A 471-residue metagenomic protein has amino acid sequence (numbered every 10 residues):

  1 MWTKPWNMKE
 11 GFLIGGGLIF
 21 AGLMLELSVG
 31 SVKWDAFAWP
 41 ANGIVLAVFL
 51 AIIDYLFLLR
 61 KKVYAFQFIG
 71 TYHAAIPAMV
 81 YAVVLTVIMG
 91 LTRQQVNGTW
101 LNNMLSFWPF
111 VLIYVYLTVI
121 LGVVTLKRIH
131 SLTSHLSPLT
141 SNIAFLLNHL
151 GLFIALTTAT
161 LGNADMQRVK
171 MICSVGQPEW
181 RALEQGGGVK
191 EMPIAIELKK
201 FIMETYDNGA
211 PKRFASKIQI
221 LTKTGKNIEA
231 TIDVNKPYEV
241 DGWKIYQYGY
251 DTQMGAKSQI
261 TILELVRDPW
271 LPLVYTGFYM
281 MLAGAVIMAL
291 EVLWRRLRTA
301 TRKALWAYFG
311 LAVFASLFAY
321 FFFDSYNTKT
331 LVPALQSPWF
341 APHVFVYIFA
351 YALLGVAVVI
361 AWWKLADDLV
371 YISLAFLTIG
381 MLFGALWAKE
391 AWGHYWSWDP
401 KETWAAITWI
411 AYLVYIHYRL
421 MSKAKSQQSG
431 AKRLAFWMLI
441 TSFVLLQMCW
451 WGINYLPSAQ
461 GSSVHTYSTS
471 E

Functional and structural regions predicted by a protein language model:
M1-E471: Solvent-exposed, non-transmembrane regions of integral membrane proteins
